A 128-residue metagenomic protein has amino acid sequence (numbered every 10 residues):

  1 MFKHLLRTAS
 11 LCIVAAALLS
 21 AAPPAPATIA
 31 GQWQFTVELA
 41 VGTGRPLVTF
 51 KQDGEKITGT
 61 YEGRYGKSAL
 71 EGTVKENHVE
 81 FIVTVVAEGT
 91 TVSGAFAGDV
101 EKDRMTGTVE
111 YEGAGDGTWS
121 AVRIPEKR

Functional and structural regions predicted by a protein language model:
M1-S10: Bacterial N-terminal signal peptides that target proteins for export
I13-A27: Bacterial Sec-dependent signal peptides at the C-terminal "C-region" and cleavage site
P23-R128: Central antiparallel beta-sheet cores of small beta-barrel/beta-sandwich binding domains
